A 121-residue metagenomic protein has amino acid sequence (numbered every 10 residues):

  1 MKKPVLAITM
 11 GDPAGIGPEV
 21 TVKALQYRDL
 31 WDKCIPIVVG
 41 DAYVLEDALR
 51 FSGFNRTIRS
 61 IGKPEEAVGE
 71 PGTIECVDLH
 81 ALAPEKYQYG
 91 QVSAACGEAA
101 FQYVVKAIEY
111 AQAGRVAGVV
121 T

Functional and structural regions predicted by a protein language model:
M1-T121: Contiguous, glycine/small-aliphatic-enriched amphipathic segments in soluble metabolic enzymes
